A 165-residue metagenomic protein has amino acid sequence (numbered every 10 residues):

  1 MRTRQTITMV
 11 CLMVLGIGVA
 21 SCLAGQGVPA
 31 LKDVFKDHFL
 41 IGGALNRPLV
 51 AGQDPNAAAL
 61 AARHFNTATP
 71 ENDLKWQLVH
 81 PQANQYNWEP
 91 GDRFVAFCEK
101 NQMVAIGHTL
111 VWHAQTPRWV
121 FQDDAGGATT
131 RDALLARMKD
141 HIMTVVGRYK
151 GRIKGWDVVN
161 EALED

Functional and structural regions predicted by a protein language model:
M1-C11: Bacterial N-terminal signal peptides that target proteins for export
V10-A20: Bacterial N-terminal signal peptides
G18-V28: Bacterial Sec-dependent signal peptides at the C-terminal "C-region" and cleavage site
Q26, G52, E89, D140-H141: Short, conserved clusters of charged catalytic residues that mark active-site and nucleotide-handling motifs
Q26-A57, A61-T67, E71: Boundary/entry segment of secreted carbohydrate-active catalytic domains
R63, T67-P81, P90-D165: Substrate-binding cleft and catalytic face of glycoside hydrolase catalytic domains, especially the flexible beta-alpha
